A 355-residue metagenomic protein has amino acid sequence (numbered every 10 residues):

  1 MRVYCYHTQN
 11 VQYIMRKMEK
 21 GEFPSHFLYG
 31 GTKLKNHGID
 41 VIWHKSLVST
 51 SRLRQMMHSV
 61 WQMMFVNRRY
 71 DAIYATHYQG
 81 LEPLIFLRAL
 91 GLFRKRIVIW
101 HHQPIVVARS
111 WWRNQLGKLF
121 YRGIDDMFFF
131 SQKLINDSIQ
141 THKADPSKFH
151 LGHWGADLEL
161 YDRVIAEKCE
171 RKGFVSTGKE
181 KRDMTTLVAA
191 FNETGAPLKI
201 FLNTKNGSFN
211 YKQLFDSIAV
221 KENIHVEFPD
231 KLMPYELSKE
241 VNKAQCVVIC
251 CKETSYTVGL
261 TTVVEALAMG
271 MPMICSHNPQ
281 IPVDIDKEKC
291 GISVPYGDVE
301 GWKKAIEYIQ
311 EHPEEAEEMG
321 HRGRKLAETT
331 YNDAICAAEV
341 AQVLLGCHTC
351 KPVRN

Functional and structural regions predicted by a protein language model:
V48, R96-W111: A short, histidine- and acid-enriched strand-loop-helix "catalytic/donor-clamping" loop that lines the nucleotide-sugar
W61-R69, V107-M127: Membrane-proximal helix-turn-helix segments that form the acceptor-binding/catalytic region of lipid-linked
I139-Q140, S147-H150, G155-R171, T185: Acidic anion/phosphate-binding donor-loop and adjacent secondary structure in glycosyltransferase catalytic cores
I165-K199: Conserved donor-binding/catalytic core segment of Leloir-type glycosyltransferases
L202, Y211-V241: Nucleotide-activated donor-binding/catalytic signature segment of Leloir-type glycosyltransferases, i.e., the conserved
V241-Y256, M271: Acidic donor-binding loop of glycosyltransferase active sites
K287-E288, I292-V299, I306-E314: Conserved acidic donor-binding segment of nucleotide-sugar-dependent glycosyltransferases
Y308, E315-T329, E339-Q342: A short, well-ordered alpha-helix in the C-terminal region of glycosyltransferases
